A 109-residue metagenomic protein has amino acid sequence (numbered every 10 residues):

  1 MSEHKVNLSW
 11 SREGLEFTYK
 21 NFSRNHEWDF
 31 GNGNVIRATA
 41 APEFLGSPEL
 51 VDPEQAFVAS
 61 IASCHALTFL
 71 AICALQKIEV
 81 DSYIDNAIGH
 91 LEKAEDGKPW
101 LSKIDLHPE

Functional and structural regions predicted by a protein language model:
M1-A59, L70-E109: Extended beta-strand/beta-hairpin segments
